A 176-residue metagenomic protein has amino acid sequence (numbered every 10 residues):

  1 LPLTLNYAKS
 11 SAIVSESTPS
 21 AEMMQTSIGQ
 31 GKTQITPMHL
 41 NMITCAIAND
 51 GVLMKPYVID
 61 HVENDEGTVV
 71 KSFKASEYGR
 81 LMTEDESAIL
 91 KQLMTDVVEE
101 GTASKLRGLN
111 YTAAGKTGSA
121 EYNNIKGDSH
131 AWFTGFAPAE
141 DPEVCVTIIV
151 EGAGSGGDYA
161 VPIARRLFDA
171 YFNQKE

Functional and structural regions predicted by a protein language model:
L1-I148: Beta-lactam-recognizing serine transpeptidase/beta-lactamase-like catalytic domain environment
T36-M42, Y159-R166: Short amphipathic alpha-helical face segments that pack within enzyme cores and frequently flank/anchor catalytic
T68-K71, I163-E176: Short, gly/Ser/Thr-rich active-site loops of penicillin-recognizing serine hydrolases
M82, G152-A160: Short alpha-helix boundary/capping segments
E143, S155-G157, Q174: Intrinsically disordered, low-complexity acidic/polar segments
